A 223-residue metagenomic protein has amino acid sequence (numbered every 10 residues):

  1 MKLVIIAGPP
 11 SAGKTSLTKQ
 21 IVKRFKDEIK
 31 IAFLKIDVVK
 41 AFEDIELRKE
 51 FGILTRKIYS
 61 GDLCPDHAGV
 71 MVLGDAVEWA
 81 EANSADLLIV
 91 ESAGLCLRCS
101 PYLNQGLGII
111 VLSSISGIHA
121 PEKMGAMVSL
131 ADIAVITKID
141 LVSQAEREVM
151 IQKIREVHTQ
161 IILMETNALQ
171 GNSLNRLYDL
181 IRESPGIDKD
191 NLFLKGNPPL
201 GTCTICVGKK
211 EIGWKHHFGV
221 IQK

Functional and structural regions predicted by a protein language model:
M1-S16, I21-F25, S184, D188-K223: P-loop NTP-binding site
K2-N104, I139, N172: Nucleotide-state-sensitive switch-loop elements of NTP-binding domains
F33, I110, A134-I136: Structural beta-sheet core signal
A41-I45, H119-M124, E146-K153: Short, glycine/polar-rich helix-capping loops at beta-to-alpha or helix-loop-helix junctions that flank or form
P65-G69, G117-G125: Short, charged, surface-exposed secondary-structure boundary motifs
G69-G74, N172-P185, T204-K209: Short, surface-exposed amphipathic charged segments that create phosphate/polyanion-binding patches used for binding
G94-S116, G125-D132: Inter-motif core of Ras-like GTPase G domains
I133, D140-K195: Canonical P-loop GTPase G-domain recognition
